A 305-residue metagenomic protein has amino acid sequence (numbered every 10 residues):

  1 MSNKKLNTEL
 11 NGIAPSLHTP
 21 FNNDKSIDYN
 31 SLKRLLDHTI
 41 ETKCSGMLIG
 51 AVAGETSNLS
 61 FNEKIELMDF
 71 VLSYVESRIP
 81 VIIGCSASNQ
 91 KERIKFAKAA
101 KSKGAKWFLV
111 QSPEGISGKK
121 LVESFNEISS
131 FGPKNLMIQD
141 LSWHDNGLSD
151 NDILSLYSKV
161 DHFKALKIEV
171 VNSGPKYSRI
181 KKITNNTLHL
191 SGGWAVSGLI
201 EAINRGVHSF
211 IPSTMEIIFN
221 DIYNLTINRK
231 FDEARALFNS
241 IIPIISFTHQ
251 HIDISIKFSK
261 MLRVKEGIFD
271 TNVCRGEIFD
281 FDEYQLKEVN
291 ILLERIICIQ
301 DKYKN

Functional and structural regions predicted by a protein language model:
S2, E9-P20, T42-C44, N204-V207 (+1 more regions): C-terminal alpha-helical cap/extension of soluble enzyme domains
N3-N146, R263, F279, Y303: Active-site beta->alpha loop and helix N-cap motifs at the rims of alpha/beta catalytic domains
L32, K64, M68, R93 (+4 more regions): A general structural signal for well-ordered alpha-helical segments in protein cores
L59-N62, K120-S124, S149-N151, N204 (+2 more regions): Short secondary-structure transition/capping segments
I79-P80, L136, K164, L188 (+1 more regions): Secondary-structure boundary/capping signal
W143-I252: Catalytic alpha/beta core domains of metabolic enzymes, predominantly
